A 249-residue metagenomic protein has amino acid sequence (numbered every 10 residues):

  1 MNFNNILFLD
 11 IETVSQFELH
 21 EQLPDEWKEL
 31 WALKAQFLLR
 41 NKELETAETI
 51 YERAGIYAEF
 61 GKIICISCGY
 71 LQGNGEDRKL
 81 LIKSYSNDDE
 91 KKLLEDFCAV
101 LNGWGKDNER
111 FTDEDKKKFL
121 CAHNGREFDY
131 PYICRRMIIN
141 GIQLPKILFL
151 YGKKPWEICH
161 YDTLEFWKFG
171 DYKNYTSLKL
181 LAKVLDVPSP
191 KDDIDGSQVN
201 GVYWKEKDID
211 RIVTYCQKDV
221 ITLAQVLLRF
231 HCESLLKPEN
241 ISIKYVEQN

Functional and structural regions predicted by a protein language model:
M1-K106: Conserved RNase H-like, two-metal-ion catalytic cores of nucleic-acid enzymes
N2-N5, G61-D88, R110-T214, K218-I241: Metal-dependent phosphoesterase core characteristic of DEDDh/y 3'-5' exonuclease domains
N41-I50, W104-D107, P155-Y161, L227-L228 (+1 more regions): Low-complexity, flexible helical/coil segments
S242-N249: Acidic catalytic cores of enzymes that act on phosphate-bearing nucleotides/polynucleotides
